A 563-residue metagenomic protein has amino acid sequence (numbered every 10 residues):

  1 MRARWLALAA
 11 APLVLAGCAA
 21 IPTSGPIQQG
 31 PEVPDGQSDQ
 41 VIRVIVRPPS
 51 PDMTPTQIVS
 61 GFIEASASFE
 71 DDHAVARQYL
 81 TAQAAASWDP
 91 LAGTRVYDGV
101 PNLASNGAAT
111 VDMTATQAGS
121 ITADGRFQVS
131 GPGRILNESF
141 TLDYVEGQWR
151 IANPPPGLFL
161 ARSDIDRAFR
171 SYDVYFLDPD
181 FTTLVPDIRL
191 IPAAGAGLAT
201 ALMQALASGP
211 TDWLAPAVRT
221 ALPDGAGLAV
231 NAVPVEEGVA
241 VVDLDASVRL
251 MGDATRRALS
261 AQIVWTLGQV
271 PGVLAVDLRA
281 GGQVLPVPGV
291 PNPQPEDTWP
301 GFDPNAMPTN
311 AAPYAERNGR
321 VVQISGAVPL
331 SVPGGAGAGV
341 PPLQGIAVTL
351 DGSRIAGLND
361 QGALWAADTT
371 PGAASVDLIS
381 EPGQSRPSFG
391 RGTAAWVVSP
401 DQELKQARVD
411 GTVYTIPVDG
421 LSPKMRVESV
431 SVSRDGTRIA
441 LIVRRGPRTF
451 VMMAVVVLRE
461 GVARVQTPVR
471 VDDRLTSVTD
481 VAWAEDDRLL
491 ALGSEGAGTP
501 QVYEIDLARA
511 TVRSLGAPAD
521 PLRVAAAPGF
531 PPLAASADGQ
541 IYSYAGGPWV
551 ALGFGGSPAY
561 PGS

Functional and structural regions predicted by a protein language model:
M1-R4: Positively charged n-region of N-terminal signal peptides that target proteins for export
L6-A7, P12, A16-S563: Bimodal "functional hotspot" detector
